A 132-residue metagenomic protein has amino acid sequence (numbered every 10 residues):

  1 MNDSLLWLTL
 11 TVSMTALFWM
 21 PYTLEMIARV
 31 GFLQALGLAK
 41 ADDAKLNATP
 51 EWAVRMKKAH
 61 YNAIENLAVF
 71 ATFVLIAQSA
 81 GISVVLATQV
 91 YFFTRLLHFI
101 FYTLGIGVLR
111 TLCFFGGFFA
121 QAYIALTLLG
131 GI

Functional and structural regions predicted by a protein language model:
M1-K40: N-terminal signal-anchor transmembrane alpha helix
W7-T15, A87-Y91, R110-C113, G117: Hydrophobic alpha-helical transmembrane segments of polytopic
M14-Y22, V69, H98, Q121: Alpha-helical transmembrane segments of multipass membrane proteins
I27-G31, I82, G107, G130: Transmembrane helix-loop junctions in multipass membrane proteins, especially transporters and channels
T49-I64: A loop-to-helix transmembrane entry motif
Y61-V74: Core segments of transmembrane alpha-helices that mediate helix-helix packing or line hydrophobic substrate/ligand
L96-A120: Interfacial loop-to-transmembrane junctions
Y123-I132: Juxtamembrane boundary at the C-terminal end of a transmembrane helix
